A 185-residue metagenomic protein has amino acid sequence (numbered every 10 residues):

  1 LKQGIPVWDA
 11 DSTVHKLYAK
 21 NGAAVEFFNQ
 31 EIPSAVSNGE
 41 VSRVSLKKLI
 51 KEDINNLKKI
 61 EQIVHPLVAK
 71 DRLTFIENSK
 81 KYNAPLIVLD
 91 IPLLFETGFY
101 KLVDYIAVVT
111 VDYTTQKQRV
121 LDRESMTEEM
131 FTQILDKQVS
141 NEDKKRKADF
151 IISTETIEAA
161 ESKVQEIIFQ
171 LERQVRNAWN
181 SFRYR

Functional and structural regions predicted by a protein language model:
L1-W8: A conserved segment at the C-terminal end of the G1
K2, T13, D112-T115, I157-E158: Conserved nucleotide-binding/hydrolysis micro-motifs of P-loop NTPases
D11, I60, V88, I152 (+1 more regions): Residue-level signal for inorganic ion chemistry
S12-A84: ATP-dependent small-molecule kinase phosphotransfer cores that center on conserved nucleotide phosphate-binding segments
V25-N29, Y113-Q118, E128, T132: An amphipathic alpha-helix signature
A69-K70, L86-P92, T132-K137: Short gly/ser/thr-rich secondary-structure transition/capping motifs
R72, K101-L102, D122-E172, R176-R185: Small-molecule kinase domains that catalyze NTP-dependent phosphoryl transfer to phosphate-bearing small molecules
L73-Y82, L86-R123: ATP-dependent NMP and nucleoside kinases share a basic, alpha-helical "lid"
